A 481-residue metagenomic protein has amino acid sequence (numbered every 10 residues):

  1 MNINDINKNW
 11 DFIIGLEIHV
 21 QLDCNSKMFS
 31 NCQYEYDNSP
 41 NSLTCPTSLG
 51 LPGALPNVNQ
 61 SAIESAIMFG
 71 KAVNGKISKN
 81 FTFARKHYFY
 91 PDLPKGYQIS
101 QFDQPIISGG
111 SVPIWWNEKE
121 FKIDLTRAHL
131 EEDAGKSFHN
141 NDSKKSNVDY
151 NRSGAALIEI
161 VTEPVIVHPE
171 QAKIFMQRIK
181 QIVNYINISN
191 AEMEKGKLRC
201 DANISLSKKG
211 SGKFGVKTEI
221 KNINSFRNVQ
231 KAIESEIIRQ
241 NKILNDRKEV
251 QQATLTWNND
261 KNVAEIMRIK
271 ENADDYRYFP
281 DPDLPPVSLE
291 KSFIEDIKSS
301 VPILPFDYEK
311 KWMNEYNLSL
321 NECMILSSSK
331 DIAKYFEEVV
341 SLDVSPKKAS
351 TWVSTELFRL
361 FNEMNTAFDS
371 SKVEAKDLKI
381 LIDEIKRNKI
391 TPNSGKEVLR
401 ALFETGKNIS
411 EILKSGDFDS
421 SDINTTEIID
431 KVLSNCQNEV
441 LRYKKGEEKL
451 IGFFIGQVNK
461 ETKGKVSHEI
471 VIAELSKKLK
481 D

Functional and structural regions predicted by a protein language model:
M1-I303, L320, S341-S345: Basic, nucleic-acid-interacting segments
K8, N317-L318, V340-A349, R387-I390 (+1 more regions): Structural motif
D23, I238, A333, S354-N362 (+6 more regions): Amphipathic alpha-helical core segments of compact helical bundles
Y150-A155, M193-C200, K209-G212, F418-D481: C-terminal non-catalytic interaction appendages of large macromolecular assemblies
G196-K208, Y276, M313-E337, P346-E363 (+2 more regions): Core structural elements
E322, Y335, S345-V353, D377 (+5 more regions): Residue-level detector of well-ordered alpha-helical segments, enriched for hydrophobic/aromatic packing positions
L342-D343, A349, L357-K372, I380-I385 (+1 more regions): M16/insulysin-pitrilysin zinc metalloprotease superfamily fold
D369-K379, D383, K389-K460: Strongly charged, low-complexity linkers/loops
